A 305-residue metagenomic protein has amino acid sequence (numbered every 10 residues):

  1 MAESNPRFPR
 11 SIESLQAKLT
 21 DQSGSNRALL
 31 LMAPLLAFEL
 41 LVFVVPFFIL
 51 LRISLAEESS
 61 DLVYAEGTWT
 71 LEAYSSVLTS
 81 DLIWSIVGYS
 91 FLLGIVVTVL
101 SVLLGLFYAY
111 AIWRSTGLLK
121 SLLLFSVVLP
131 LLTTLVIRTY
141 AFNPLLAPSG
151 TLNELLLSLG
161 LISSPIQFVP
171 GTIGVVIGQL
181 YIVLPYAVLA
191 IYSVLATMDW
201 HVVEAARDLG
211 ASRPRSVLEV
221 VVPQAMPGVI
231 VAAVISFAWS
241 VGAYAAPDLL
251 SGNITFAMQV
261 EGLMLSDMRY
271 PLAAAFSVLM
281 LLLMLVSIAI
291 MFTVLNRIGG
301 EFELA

Functional and structural regions predicted by a protein language model:
A2-S14, Y192-R207, A274-A305: C-terminal transmembrane helix and the adjacent membrane-cytosol boundary/short C-terminal tail of inner/organellar
E3-S14, T68-E72, G150, S212 (+1 more regions): Coil-to-alpha-helix initiation sites in intrinsically disordered, low-complexity, charged segments
L15-L29, A33: Cytosolic juxtamembrane amphipathic/interface segments immediately preceding and feeding into a transmembrane helix
K18, W69-L78: A short amphipathic helical element positioned immediately N-terminal to and/or at the very start of a transmembrane
R27-S60, S75-V77, D81-P165, V169-A196 (+5 more regions): Membrane-water interface segments at the C-terminal ends of transmembrane alpha-helices in multi-pass inner-membrane
D61-G67, A243-M268, E303-A305: Glycine-rich helix-loop "coupling/hinge" segments at transmembrane-helix boundaries in multipass transporters
A205-A206, S216, V260: Hydrophobic positions on the alpha-helical face of helix-turn-helix-like DNA-binding modules
L209-A211, P223: Glycine/proline-centered hinge or cleavage motifs at structural transition points of membrane proteins
